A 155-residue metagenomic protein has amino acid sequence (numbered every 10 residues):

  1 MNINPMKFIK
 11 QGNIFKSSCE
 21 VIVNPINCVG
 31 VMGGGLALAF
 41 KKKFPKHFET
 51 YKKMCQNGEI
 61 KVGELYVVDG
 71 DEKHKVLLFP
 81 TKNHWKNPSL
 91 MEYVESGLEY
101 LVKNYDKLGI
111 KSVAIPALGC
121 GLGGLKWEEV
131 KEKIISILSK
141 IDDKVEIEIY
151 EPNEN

Functional and structural regions predicted by a protein language model:
M1-N155: Macrodomain-like recognition of ADP-ribose-binding/processing modules
